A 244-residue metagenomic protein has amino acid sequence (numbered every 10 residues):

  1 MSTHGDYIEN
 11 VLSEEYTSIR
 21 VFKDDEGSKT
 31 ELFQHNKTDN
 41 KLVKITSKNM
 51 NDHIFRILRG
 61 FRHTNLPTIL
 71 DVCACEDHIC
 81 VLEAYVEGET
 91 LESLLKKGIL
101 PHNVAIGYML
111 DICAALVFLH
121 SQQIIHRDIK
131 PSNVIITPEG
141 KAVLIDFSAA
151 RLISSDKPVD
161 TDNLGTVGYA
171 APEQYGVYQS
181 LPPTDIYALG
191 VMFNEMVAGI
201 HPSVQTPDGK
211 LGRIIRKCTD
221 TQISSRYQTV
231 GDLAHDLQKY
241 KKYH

Functional and structural regions predicted by a protein language model:
I19-R56: ATP-binding glycine-rich loop module of kinase domains
R62-D71: Conserved HxN/HPN-centered segment at the entrance to the catalytic loop of eukaryotic protein kinase-like domains
E76-T90: Conserved short submotifs of the Hanks-type protein kinase catalytic core that shape the nucleotide-binding pocket
L91-L100: AlphaC helix of the protein kinase catalytic domain
Y108-M109: Activation segment signature within eukaryotic-like protein kinase domains
H120-I136: Catalytic-loop of the protein kinase fold
D160-E173: Conserved activation segment of eukaryotic-like protein kinases, specifically the C-terminal portion of the activation
